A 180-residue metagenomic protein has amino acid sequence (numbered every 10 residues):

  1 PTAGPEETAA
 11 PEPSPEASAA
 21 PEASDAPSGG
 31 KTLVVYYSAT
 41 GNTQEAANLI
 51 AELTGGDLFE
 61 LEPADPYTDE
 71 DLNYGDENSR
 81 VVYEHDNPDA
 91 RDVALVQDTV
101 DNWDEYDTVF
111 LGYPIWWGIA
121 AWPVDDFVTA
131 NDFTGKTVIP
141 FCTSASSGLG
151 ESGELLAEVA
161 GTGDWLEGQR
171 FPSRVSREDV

Functional and structural regions predicted by a protein language model:
P1-V180: Active-site-proximal alpha-helix that buttresses catalytic centers in soluble enzyme cores
